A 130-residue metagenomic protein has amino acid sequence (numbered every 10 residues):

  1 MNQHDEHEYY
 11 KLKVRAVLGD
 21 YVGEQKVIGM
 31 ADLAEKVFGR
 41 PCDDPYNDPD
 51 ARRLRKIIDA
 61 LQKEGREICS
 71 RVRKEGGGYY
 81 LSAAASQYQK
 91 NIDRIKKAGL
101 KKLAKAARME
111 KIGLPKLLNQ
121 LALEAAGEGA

Functional and structural regions predicted by a protein language model:
M1-D20, E24: Short alpha-helical segments that sit at the start of domains
Q3-E8, L54-A98: DNA-binding patch around the recognition helix
H7, G23-V27, N47-A51: Alpha-helix N-cap/helix-initiation sites
L12-R15, V27-A31, R55: Short amphipathic alpha-helical segments
V22, P41, Q62-R66: Short alpha-helix boundary/capping elements
E24-P41: Short acidic, hydrophobic short linear motifs in intrinsically disordered regions
F38-L54: Short, positively charged loop/turn segments that connect secondary-structure elements
E75-A130: Phospho-regulated, low-complexity intrinsically disordered regions of nuclear gene-regulatory and chromatin-associated
